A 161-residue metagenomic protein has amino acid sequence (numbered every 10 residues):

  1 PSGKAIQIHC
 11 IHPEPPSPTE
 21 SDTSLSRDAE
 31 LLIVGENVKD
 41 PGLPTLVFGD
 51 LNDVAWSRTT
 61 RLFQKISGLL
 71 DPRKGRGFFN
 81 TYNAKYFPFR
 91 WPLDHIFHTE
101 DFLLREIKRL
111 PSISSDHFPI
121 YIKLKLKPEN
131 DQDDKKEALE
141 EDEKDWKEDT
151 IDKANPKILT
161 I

Functional and structural regions predicted by a protein language model:
P1-T160: Soluble catalytic domains of enzymes that build or remodel membrane lipids, polysaccharides, and related
